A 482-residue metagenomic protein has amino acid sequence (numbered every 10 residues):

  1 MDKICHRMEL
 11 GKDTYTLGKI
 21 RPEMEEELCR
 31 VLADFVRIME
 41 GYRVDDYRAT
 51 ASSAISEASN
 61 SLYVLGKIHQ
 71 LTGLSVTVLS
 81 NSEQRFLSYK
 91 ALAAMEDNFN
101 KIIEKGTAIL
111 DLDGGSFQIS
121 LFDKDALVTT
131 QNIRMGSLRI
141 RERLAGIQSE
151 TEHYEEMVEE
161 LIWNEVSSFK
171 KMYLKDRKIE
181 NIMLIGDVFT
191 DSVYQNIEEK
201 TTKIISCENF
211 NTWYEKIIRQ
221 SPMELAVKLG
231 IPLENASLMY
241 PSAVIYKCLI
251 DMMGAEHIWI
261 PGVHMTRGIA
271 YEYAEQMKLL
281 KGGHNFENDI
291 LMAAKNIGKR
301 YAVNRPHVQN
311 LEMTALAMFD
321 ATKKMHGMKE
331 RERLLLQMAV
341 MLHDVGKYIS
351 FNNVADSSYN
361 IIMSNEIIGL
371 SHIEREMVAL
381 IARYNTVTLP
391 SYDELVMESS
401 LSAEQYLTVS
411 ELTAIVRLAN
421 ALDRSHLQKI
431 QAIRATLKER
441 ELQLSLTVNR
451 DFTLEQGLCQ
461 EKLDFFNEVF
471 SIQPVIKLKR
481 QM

Functional and structural regions predicted by a protein language model:
E9, D13-G41, A54-A58, L62-V64 (+8 more regions): Helical "lid/coupling" subdomains associated with nucleotide-phosphate turnover
T107-D111: Short glycine-aspartate micro-motif
D113-S116: Active-site-adjacent helix-turn-beta-strand microarchitecture at beta-sheet edges that either contains or buttresses
E256, F470-M482: A short amphipathic beta-strand at an alpha->beta junction
V396-M397, K429, I476-Q481: C-terminal amphipathic alpha-helical interaction region
L454-Q473: Short, non-transmembrane amphipathic alpha-helical segments
